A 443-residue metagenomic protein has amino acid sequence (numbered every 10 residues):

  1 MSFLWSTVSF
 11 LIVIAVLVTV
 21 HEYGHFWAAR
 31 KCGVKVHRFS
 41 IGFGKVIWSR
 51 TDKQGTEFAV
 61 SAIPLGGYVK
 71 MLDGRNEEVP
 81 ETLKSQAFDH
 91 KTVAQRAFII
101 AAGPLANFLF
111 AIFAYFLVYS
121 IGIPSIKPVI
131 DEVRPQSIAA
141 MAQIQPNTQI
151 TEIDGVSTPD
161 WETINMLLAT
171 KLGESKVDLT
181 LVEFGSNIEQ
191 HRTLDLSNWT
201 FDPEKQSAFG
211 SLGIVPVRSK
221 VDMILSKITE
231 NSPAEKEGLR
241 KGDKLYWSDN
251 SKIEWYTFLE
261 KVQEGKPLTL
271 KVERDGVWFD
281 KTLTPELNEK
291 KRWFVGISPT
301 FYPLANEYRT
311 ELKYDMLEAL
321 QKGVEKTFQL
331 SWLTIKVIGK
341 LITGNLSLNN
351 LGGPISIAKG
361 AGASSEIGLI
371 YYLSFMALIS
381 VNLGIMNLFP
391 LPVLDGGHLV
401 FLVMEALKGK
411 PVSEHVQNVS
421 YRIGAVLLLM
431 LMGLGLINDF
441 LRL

Functional and structural regions predicted by a protein language model:
M1-F10: Feature marks short, highly hydrophobic, charge-poor N-terminal signal-anchor/signal peptide-like helices that anchor
T19, Y23-A28, L105, L109 (+2 more regions): Active-site His/Glu-centered metal-binding helix of metallohydrolases
H21-G24, V60, G103, N387 (+2 more regions): Divalent metal-coordination and catalytic microenvironments
R30-A111, Q190-L196, P203-V217, Y314 (+3 more regions): Membrane-embedded helix-turn/re-entrant segments that form the catalytic/gating core of multi-pass membrane enzymes
C32-H37, G122-A140, Q145: Alpha-helical transmembrane signal-anchor/signal-peptide segments
G67-P135, T158, G185-S186, Y372 (+2 more regions): Internal alpha-helical transmembrane segments
Q86-A87, K91-A94, S207-K236, K241-I385 (+2 more regions): Functional transmembrane alpha-helices
A97-D131, M166-E174, D178-S226, D280-Y308: PDZ/PDZ-like peptide-tail recognition elements
